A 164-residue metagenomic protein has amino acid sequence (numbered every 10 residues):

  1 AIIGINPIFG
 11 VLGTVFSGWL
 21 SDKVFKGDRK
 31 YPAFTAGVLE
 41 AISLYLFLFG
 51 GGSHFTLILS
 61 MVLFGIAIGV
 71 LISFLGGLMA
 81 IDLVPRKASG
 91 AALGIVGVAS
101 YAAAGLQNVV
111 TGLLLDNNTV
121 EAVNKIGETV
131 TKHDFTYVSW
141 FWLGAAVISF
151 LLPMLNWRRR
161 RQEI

Functional and structural regions predicted by a protein language model:
A1-F9, A91-I95, D134-Y137: Loop-to-transmembrane helix entry
P7-V15, Y101-G105: Residue-level signature of mid-helix packing/kink "hotspots" within the transmembrane helices of 12-pass Major
D22-G37: Cytoplasmic membrane-interface "Motif A"-like loop-to-helix N-cap segments of 12-TM Major Facilitator Superfamily
D28-Y31, L113-A146: A membrane-interface helix-boundary motif in multi-pass transporters
V38-G52: C-terminal ends and interior cores of transmembrane alpha-helices in multi-pass membrane transporters/permeases
F47-F49, F135-I164: Multi-pass alpha-helical transporter architecture, strongest for 12-TM Major Facilitator/SLC carriers used
V70-P85: Intracellular juxtamembrane helix-capping segments at the cytosolic ends of symmetry-related transmembrane helices
R86-V120: A late C-terminal transmembrane helix in Major Facilitator Superfamily
